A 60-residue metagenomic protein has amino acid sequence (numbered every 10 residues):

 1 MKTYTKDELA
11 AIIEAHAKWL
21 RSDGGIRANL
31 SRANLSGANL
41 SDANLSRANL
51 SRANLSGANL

Functional and structural regions predicted by a protein language model:
M1-R32, S56: Intrinsic low-complexity/IDR segments
